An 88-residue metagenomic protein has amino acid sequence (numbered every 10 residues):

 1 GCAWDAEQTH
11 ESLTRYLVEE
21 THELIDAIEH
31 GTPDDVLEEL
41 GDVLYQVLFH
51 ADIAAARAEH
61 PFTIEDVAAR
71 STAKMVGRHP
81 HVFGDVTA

Functional and structural regions predicted by a protein language model:
G1-L40, Y45-A88: Flexible "arm" and connector segments at domain edges
